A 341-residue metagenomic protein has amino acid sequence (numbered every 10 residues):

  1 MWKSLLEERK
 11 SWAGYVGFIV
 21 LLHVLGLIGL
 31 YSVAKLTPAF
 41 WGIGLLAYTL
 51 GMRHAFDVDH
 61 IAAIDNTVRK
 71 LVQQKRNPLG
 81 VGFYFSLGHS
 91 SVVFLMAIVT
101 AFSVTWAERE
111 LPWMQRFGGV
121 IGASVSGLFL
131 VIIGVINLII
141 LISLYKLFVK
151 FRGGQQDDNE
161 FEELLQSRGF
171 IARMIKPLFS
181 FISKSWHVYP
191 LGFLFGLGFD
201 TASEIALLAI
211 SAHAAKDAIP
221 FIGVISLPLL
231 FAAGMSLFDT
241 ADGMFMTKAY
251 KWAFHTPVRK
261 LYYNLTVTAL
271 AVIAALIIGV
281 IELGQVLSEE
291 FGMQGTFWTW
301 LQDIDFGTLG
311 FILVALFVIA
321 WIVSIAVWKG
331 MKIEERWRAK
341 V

Functional and structural regions predicted by a protein language model:
M1-G14, H213-I222, F238, M244-V341: C-terminal regulatory/interaction regions
L5, K10, V16-I28, G80 (+1 more regions): Membrane helix-loop-helix hairpins that form the core translocation module of multi-pass transporters
E8-L21, L27-F56, P78-Y84, F170-G198 (+1 more regions): Small-residue-enriched transmembrane helix starts and helix-helix packing motifs in multi-pass inner-membrane proteins
H23, D57, H89, V131 (+3 more regions): Divalent metal-coordination and catalytic microenvironments
G29-V33, A39-R109, A206-I225, K248-A249: Juxtamembrane transmembrane-helix termini in multi-pass membrane transport proteins
F56, H60, L141-F151, L237-K251: Membrane-water interface of transmembrane alpha-helices
G80-M96, L230, T266-L283: Hydrophobic alpha-helical membrane-insertion segments
L128-D158, R168, A172-R173, L276-E290 (+1 more regions): Transmembrane helix exit motif
